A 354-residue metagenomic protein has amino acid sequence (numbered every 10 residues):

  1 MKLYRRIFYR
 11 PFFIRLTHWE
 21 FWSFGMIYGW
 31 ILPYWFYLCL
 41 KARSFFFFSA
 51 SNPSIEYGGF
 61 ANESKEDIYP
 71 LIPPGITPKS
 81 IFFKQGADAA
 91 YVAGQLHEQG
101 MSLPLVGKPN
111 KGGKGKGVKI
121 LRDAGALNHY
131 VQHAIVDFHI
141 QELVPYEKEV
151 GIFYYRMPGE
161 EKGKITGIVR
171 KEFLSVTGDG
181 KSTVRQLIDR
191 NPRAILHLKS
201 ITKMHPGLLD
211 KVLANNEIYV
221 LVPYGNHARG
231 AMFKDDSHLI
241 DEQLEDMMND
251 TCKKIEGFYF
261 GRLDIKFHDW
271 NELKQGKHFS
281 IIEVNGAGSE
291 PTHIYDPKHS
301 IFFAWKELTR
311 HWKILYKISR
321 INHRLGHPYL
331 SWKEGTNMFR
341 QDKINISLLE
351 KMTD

Functional and structural regions predicted by a protein language model:
M1-P74, K84-Y91: ATP-binding N-terminal substructure of ATP-dependent carboxylate-amine bond-forming enzymes
S54, N62-T202, D241-E245: Active-site nucleotide/adenylate-binding loops and adjacent lid/helix of ATP-dependent enzymes
I72, T166-T177, E217-G225, Y329-D354: Amphipathic, soluble alpha/beta structural segments
D137, E149, F260-R262, I281: Extracellular structured ligand-interaction cores
G151-F153, F258-E272: A short glycine-rich, hydrophobically flanked beta-strand micro-motif that places a catalytic Asp/Glu for divalent metal
R156-K254, N285, T292-H311: ATP-dependent carboxylate/phosphate-activation module, predominantly the ATP-grasp catalytic core and closely related
H268-D354: C-terminal active-site "lid" helix and adjoining low-complexity regulatory extension at the edge of ATP-using catalytic
